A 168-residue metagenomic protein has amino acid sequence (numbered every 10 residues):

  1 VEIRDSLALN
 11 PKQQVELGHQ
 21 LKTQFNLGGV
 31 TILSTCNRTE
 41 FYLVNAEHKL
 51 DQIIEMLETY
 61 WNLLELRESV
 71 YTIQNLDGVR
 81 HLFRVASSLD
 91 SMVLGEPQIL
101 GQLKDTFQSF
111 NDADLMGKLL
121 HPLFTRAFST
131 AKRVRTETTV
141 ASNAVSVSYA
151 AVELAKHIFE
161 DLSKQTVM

Functional and structural regions predicted by a protein language model:
V1-S91: A glycine-rich (often HGG/GG-containing) alpha/beta subdomain
E65-S163: Glycine/serine-rich phosphate-binding loop and adjoining beta1-alpha1 elements at the start of nucleotide-handling
Q165-M168: Conserved class I S-adenosyl-L-methionine
